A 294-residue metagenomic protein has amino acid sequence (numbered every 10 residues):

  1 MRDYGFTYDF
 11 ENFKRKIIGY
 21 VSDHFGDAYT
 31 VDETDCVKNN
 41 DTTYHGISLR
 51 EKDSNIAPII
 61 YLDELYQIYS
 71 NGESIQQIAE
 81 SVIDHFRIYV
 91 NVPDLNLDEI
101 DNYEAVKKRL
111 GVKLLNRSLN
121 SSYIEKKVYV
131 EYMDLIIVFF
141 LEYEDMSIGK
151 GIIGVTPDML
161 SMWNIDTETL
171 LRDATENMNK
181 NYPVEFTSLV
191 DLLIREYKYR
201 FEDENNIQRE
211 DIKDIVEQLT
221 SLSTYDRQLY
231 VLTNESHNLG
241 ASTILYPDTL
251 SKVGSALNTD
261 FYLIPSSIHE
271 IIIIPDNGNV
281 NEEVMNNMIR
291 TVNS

Functional and structural regions predicted by a protein language model:
R2-D27, S242, G278-N287, S294: Activation/maturation switch segments at domain boundaries
D3, E64, T156, V231-E235 (+1 more regions): Generic, low-specificity signal for short hydrophobic/alpha-helical stretches with a mild N-terminal bias, encompassing
Y4, Y8, P157-S161, I165 (+2 more regions): Generic amphipathic alpha-helical segments used as scaffolds and interaction surfaces in large, multi-domain proteins
T7-T224: Extended, low-hydrophobicity segments enriched in charged/polar residues
N40, S223-Y225, A256-L257, S266: A generic structural signal for short, non-catalytic loop/turn and secondary-structure boundary residues
S48-R50, V231-T233, I274: Residues in well-ordered beta-strands of folded domains
D211-A241, L245-K252: Long, contiguous, structured domain-core segments that constitute the functional module of a protein
E235-S294: C-terminal structured domains
